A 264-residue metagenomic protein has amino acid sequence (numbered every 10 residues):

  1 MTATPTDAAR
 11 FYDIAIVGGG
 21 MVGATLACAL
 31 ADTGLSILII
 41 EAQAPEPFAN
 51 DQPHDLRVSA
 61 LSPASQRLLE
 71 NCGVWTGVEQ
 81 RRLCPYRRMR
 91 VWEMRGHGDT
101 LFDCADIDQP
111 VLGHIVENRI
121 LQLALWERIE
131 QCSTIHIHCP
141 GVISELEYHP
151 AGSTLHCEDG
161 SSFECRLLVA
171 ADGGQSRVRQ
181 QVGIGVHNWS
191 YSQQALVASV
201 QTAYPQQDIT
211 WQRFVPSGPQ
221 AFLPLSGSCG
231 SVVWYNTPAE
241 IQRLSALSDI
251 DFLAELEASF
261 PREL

Functional and structural regions predicted by a protein language model:
M1-F11: A short, basic/flexible loop-to-alpha-helix module at the beginning of a structural domain
A9-F11, L83-Q181, W189-Q194: Conserved N-terminal helical subregion
F11-I39: N-terminal Rossmann-like FAD-binding beta1-loop-alpha1 element of flavoenzymes
V22, P45, Q175: Conserved Rossmann-like nucleotide-cofactor binding loop
A29, A124, R128, S199: Rossmann-fold NAD(P)-dependent oxidoreductase module
A31-D55: Glycine-rich FAD pyrophosphate-binding loop
P53-R90, M94: N-terminal FAD cofactor-binding segment of flavoenzymes
L69, T154, L168-L264: Conserved FAD-binding catalytic core of PHBH/FMO-like flavoproteins
